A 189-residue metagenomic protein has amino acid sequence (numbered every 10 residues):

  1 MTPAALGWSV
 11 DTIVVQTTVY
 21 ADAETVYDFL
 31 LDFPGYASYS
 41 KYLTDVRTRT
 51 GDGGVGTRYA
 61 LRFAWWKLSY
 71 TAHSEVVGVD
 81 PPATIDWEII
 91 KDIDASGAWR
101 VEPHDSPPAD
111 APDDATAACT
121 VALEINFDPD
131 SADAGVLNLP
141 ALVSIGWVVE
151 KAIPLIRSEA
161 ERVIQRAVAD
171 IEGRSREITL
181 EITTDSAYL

Functional and structural regions predicted by a protein language model:
M1-G54, A187-L189: Hydrophobic ligand-binding cavity/cleft-lining segments
S9-D11, V55, L68, I93 (+1 more regions): Residue-level preference for beta-strand/loop junctions
T12-V14, S69-H73, D94-A98: Short, surface-exposed coil-to-beta transition loops
T25-L30, Y36, Y59-L61, V76 (+2 more regions): Hydrophobic pocket/interface hotspot
G53-A60, V79-W87: Short, hydrophobic/aromatic-rich segments at coil-to-beta transitions
I89-E161, Q165: Beta-strand/loop substructures that line and gate deep hydrophobic ligand-binding cavities in soluble
E161-L189: Short, highly charged C-terminal tails/helix-capping segments
